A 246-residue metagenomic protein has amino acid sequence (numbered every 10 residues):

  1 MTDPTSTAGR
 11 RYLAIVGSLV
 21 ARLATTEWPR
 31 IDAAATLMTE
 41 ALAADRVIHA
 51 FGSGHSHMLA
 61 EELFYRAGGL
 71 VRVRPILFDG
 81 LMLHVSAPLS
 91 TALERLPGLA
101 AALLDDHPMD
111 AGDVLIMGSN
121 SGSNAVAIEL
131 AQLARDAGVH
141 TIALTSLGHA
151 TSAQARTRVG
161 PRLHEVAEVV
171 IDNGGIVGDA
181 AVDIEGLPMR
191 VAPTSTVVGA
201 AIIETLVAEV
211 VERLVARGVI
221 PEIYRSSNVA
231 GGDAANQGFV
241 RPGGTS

Functional and structural regions predicted by a protein language model:
M1-T26: Generic N-terminal amphipathic, Lys/Arg-enriched alpha-helix
P4, A8, L187-R190, S227-G238 (+1 more regions): Ligand-binding pocket scaffold of soluble enzyme catalytic domains
G17, D179-V182, E212-N236: Internal, active-site/partner-interface "lid" segment
T26-A43, L103: A short, well-structured juxtamembrane/interface segment
R46-I48: Short active-site oxyanion
A50-V207: Glycine-rich phosphate-binding loops that contact phosphosugars or nucleotide phosphates
